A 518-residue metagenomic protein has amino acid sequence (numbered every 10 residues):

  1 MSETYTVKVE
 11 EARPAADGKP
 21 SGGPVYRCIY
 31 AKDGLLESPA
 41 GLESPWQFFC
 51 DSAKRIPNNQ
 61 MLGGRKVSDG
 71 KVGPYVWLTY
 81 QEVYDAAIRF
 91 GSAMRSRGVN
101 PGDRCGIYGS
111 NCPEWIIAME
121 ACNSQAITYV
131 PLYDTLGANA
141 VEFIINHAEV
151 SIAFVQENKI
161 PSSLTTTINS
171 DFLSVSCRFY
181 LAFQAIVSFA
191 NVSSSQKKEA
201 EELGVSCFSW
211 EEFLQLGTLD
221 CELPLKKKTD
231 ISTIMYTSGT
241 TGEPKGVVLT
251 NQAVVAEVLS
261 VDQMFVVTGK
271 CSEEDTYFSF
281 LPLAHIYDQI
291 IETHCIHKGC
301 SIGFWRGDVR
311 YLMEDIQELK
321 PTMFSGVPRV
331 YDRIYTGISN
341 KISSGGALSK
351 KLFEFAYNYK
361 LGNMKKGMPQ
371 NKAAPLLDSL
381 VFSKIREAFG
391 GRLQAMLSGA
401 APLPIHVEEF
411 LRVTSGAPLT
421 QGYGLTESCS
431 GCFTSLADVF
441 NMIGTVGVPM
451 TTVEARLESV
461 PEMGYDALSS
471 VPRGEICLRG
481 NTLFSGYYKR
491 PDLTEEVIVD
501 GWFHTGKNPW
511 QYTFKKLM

Functional and structural regions predicted by a protein language model:
M1-D17, P24, R97, I117-E120 (+2 more regions): Structural core segment of the AMP-binding/adenylate-forming
E37-G41, N58-E120, G137-E142, S209-E211 (+1 more regions): Conserved AMP-binding/adenylate-forming core of the ANL superfamily
P57-Q60, S188, E201-F208, L214-Y236 (+2 more regions): Conserved pre-ATP/AMP-binding loop-to-beta segment of ANL
W77-Q81, S232-L259: Conserved AMP-binding A3 loop
A87-R89, L214, V247-G269, S383: Conserved structural elements of the adenylate-forming
M119, L136-T165, L173, L216 (+3 more regions): Conserved ATP-dependent adenylate/AMP-binding module captured primarily in the ANL superfamily
V255-S279, L283-S379, R392, T414: Conserved AMP-binding/adenylation subdomain of ANL enzymes
L377-F514: Conserved AMP-binding/adenylate-forming
